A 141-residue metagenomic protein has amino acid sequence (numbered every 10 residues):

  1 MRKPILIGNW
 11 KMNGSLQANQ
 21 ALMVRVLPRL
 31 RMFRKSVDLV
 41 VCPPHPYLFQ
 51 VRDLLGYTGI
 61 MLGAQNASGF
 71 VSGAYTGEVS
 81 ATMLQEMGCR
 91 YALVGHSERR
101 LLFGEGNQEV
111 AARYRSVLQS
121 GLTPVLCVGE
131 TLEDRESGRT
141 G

Functional and structural regions predicted by a protein language model:
M1-G141: Active-site loop-to-helix "anion-binding N-cap" substructures in soluble metabolic enzymes
